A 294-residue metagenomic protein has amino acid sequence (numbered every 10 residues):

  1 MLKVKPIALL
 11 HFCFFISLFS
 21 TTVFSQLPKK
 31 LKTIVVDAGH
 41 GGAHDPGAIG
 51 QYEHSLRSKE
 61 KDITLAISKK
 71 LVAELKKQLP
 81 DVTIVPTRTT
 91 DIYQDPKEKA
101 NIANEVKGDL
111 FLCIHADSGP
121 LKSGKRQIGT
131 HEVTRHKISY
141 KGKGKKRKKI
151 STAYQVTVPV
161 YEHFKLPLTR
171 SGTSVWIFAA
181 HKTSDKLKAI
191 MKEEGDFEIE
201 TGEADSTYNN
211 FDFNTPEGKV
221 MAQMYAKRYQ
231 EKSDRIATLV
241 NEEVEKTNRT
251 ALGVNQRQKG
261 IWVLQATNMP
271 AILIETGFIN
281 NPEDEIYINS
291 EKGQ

Functional and structural regions predicted by a protein language model:
M1-H11: Bacterial N-terminal signal peptides that target proteins for export
L2, S25-L27: Topogenic and prosegment regions of secretory-pathway hydrolases and membrane enzymes
K5-I7, I34, K143: Residue-level detector of intrinsically disordered/flexible regions characterized by low predicted structural confidence
F14-I16: Intrinsic disorder/low-complexity segments enriched in small, polar and charged residues
P28-L31, S55-Q294: Active-site-proximal helix/loop segments of hydrolytic enzymes
K32-R57: Short glycine-rich His-centered loop
